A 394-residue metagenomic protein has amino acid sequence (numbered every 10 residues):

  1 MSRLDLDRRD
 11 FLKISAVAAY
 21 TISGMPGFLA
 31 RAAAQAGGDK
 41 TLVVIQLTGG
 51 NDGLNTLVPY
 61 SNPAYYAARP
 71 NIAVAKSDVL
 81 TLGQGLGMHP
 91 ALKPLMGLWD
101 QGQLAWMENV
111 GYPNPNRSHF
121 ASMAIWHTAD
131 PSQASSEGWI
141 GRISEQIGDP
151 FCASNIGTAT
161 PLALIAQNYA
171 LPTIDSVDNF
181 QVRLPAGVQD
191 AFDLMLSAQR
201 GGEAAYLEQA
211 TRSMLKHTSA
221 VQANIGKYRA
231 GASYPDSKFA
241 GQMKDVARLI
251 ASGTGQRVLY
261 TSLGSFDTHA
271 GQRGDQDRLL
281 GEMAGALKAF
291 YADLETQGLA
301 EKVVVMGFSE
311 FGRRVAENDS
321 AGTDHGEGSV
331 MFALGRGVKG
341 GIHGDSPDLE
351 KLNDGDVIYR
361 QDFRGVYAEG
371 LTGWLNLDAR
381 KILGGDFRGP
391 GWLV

Functional and structural regions predicted by a protein language model:
M1-Q297, A316, V330-V394: Feature for exported/extracytoplasmic and membrane-associated proteins, marking the mature portion
A300: Conserved H-loop
V303-F311: Acidic/histidine-rich, metal-coordinating catalytic segments
G312-A316, A321-V330: A post-motif C-terminal structural segment
